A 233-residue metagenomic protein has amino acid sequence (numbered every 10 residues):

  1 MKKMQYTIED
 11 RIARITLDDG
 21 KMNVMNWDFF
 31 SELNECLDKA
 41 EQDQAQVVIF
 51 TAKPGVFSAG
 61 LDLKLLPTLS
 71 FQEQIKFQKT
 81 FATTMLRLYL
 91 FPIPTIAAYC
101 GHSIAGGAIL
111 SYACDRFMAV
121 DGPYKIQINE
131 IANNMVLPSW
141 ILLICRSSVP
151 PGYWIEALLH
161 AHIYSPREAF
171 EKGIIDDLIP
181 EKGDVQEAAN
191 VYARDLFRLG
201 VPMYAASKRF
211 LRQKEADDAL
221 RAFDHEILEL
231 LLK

Functional and structural regions predicted by a protein language model:
M1-T51: Conserved CoA-thioester-binding segment of acyl-CoA-metabolizing enzymes
I15, F50, L110-Y112, A169 (+1 more regions): Hydrophobic/aromatic residues within transmembrane alpha-helices of multi-pass small-molecule transporters
T51-T83: Glycine- (often His-adjacent) and acidic-residue-rich active-site loop that binds/positions the CoA thioester
M85-N133: Glycine-rich beta-to-alpha active-site loop
A105, A161-E168: Acidic, divalent-metal-coordinating active-site segment for phosphoryl/phosphodiester hydrolysis, typified by short
R116, E156, H160-H162, D177: Well-ordered beta-strand positions
A119-Y124, K172-A222: C-terminal long alpha-helix characteristic of the crotonase
I141-G152: Hydrophobic, secondary-structure "cap" segments at the distal end of domains
